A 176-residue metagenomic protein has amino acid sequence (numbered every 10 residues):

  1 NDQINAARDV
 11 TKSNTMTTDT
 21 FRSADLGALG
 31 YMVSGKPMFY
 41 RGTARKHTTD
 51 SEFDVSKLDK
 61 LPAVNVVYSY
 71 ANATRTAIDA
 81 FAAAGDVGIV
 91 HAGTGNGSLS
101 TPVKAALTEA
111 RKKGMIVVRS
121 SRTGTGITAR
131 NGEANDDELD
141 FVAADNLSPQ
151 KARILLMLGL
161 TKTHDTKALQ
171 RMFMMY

Functional and structural regions predicted by a protein language model:
A6-G88, T94-N96, M175-Y176: Accessory alpha-helical/coil subdomains and C-terminal extensions that flank or cap enzyme catalytic cores
N96-Y176: C-terminal non-catalytic interaction/assembly regions of soluble proteins
